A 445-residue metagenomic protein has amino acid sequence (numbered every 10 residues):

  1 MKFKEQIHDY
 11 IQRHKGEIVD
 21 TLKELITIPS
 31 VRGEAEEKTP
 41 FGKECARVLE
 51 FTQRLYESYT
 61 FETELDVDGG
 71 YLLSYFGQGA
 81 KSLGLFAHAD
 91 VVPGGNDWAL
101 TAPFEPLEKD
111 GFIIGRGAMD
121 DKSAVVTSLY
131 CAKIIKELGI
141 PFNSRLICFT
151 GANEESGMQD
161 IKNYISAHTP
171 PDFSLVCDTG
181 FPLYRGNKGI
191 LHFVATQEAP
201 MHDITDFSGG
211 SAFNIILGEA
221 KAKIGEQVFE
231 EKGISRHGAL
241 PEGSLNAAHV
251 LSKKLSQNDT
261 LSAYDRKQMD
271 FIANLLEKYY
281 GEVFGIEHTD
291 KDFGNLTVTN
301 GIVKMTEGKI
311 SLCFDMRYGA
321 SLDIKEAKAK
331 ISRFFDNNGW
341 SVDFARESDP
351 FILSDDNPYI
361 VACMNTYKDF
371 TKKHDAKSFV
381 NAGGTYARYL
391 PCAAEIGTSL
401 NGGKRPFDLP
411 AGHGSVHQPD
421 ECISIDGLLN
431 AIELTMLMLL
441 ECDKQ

Functional and structural regions predicted by a protein language model:
K2-I114, L138, F142: Acidic/His- and Gly-rich active-site-bordering loop/insert found across diverse amide/peptide-bond hydrolases
S58, S82-T150, S156, P410-D426: Active-site metal-coordination/substrate-binding segment of hydrolases, especially metallo-dependent peptidases
A89-V91, L146-G157, C177-P182, S211 (+1 more regions): Acidic, glycine-rich active-site loops and adjacent beta-strand->loop/helix elements that engage anionic groups
G95-E108, T196-Q197, E226-E231, N365-T366: Acidic-glycine-rich active-site phosphate/pyrophosphate-binding loop
V125-I135, Y164, I224, L251-L255 (+2 more regions): Buried hydrophobic packing segments
E155, K162-L322: Midchain, well-structured core segments that form catalytic/ion-binding scaffolds
E230, E326-F335: Short amphipathic alpha-helices in soluble, non-transmembrane regions that often serve as interface/regulatory elements
P241-H249, L255-T299, K304-E307, C313 (+3 more regions): An extended, acidic, His-containing surface patch that forms the Zn2+-binding/catalytic region of metallohydrolases
